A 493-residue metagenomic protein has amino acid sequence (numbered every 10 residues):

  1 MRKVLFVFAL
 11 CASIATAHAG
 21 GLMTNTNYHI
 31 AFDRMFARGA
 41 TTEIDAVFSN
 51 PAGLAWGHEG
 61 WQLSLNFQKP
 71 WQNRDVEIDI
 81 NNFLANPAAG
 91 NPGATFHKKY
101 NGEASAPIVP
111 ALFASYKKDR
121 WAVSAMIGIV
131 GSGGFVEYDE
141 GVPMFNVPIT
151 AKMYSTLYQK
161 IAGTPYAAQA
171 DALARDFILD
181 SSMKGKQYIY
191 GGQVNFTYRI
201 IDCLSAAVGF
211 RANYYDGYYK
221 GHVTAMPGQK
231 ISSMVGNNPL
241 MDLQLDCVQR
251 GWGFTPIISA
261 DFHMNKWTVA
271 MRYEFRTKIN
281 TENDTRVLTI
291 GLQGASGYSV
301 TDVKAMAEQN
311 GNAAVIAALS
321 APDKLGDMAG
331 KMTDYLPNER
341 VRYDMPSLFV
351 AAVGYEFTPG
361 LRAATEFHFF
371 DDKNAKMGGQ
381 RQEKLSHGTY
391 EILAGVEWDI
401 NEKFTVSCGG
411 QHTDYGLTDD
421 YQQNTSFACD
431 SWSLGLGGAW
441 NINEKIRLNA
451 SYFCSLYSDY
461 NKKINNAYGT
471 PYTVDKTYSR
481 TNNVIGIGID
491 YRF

Functional and structural regions predicted by a protein language model:
V4-S13: Sec-dependent N-terminal signal peptides
L5-F6, F36, L65, T277: Intrinsically disordered, low-complexity segments enriched in glycine/proline and serine/threonine
A9, G57, S458: Active-site-proximal flexible loops/turns
A15-F135, F453: N-terminal, post-signal peptide beta-strand-biased segments of exported outer-membrane/organellar beta-barrel and other
G20-A37, T41-T42, V109-P110, K117-F493: Outer-membrane beta-barrel porins/channels
